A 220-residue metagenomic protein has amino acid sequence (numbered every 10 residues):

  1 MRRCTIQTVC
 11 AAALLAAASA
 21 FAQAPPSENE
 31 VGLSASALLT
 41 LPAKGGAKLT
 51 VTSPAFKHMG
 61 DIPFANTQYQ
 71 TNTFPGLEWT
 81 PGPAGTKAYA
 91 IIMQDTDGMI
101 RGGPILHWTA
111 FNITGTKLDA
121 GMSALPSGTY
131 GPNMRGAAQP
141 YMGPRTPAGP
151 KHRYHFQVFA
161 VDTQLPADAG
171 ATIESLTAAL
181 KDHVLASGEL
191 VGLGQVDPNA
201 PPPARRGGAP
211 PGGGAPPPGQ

Functional and structural regions predicted by a protein language model:
M1-C10: Bacterial N-terminal signal peptides that target proteins for export
A17-S19: N-terminal signal peptide c-region/cleavage motif recognized by signal peptidases
A22-Q220: N-terminus-centered regions that define maturation/targeting leaders and the start of the first functional domain
